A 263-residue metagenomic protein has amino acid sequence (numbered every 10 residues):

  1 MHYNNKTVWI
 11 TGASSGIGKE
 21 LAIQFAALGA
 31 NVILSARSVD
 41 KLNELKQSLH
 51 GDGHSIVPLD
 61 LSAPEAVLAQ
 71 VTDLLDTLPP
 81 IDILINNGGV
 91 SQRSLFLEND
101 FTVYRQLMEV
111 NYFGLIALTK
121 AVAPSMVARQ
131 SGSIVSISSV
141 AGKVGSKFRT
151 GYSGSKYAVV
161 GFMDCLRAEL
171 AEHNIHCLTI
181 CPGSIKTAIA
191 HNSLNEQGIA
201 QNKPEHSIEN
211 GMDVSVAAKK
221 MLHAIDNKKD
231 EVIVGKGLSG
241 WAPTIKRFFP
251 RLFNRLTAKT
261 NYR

Functional and structural regions predicted by a protein language model:
S14-S15: Conserved glycine-rich cofactor-binding loop
L28-L45: Conserved glycine-rich Rossmann-like NAD(P)H-binding loop of the short-chain dehydrogenase/reductase
L59-A69, F101: The beta1-alpha1 cofactor-binding region of Rossmann-like NAD(H)/NADP(H)-dependent oxidoreductases
L95-F96, D100-Q106: Substrate-binding pocket helix/loop in short-chain dehydrogenase/reductase
T119, S155: Active-site helix of classical SDR
S139: Residue(s) in the substrate-gating loop at a strand-loop-helix junction that position the organic substrate next
A171-G237: SDR active-site lid
